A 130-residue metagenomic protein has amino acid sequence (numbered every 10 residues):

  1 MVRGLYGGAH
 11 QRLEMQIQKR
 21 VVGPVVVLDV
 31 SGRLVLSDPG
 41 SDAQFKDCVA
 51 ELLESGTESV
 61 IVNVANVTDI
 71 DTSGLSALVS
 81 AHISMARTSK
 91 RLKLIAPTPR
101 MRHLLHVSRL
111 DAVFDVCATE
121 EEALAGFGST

Functional and structural regions predicted by a protein language model:
M1-V21, G128-T130: Non-catalytic signal-transmission and effector/linker regions of two-component phosphorelay proteins
L13-D47: STAS-typified acidic loop motif
Q18-R20, I95, C117: General small-molecule cofactor/ligand-binding pocket signal
V22-P24, P99, E121: Residues that form or immediately flank small-molecule/cofactor binding pockets and catalytic motifs
L34-F114: Amphipathic alpha-helical interaction surfaces in cytosolic regulatory modules
H106-V107, A125-T130: Short secondary-structure transition/capping segments
D115-T119, A123: Short acidic-hydrophobic, aromatic-tinged amphipathic segments that line or gate anion-handling sites
